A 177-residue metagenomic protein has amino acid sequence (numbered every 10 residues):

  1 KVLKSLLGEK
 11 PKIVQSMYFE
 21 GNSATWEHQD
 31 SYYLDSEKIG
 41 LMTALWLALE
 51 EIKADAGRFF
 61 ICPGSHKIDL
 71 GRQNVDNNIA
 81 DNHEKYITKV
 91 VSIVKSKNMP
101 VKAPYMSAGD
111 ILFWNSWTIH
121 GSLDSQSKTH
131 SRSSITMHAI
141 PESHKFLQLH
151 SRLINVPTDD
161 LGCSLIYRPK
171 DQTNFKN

Functional and structural regions predicted by a protein language model:
K1-I61, H66-K67: Conserved double-stranded beta-helix
Q15, E27-E37, P104-Y105, L123-S127 (+1 more regions): Short histidine-centered beta-strand/loop micro-motifs that create catalytic or ligand/metal-coordination sites
G21, C62-D69, R132, H138-H144: Short edge-strand/loop segments of extracellular domains
Q29, M99-V101, R132: Short beta-strand-initiation
E37-A54, Y105-A108, F113, H138-S143: Short, conserved beta-strand element in jelly-roll/cupin
L47-D55, N78-T88, S96-M99, F146-P157 (+1 more regions): Low-complexity, flexible helical/coil segments
A54-I119: Double-stranded beta-helix
N74-D76, I111-F113, W117-N177: Non-heme Fe(II)/2-oxoglutarate
